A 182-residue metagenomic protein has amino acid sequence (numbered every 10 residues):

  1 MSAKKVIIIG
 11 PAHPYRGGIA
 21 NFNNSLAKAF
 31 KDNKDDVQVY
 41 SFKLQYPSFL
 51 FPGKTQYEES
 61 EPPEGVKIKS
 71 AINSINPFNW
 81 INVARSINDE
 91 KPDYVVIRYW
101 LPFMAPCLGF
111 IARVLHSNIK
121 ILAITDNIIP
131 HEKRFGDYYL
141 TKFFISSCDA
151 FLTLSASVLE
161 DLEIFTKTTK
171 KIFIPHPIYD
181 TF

Functional and structural regions predicted by a protein language model:
M1-Y46, A150: N-terminal subdomain of nucleotide-sugar transferases
A3, P47-N76, K91: Conserved nucleotide-sugar phosphate-binding/catalytic loop shared by glycosyltransferases and other
Y40, A71, I174: Hydrophobic residues at beta-strand termini and immediately following loops that shape nucleotide-binding pockets
I68-I75, N82-A105, I119-K120, I124: Short N-terminal targeting/anchoring amphipathic segment
Y94-V96, A112-H131, A150: Active-site proximal beta-strand in glycosyltransferases
Y99, N127, S155-A156: Helix N-cap/beta->alpha junction signal
I111-V114, R134-F151: Membrane-proximal helix-turn-helix segments that form the acceptor-binding/catalytic region of lipid-linked
S157, P177: Carbohydrate-associated surface elements
